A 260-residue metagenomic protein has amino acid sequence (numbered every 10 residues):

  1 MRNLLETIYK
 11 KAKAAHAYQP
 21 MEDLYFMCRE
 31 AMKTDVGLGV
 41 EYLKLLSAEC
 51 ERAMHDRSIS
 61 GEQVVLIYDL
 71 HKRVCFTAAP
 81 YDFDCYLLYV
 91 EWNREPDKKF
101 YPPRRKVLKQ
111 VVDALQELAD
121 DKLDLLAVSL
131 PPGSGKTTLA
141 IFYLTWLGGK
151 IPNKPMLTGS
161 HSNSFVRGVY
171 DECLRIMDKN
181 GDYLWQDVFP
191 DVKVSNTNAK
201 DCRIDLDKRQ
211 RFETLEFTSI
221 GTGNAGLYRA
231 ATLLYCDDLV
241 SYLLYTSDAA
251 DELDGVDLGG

Functional and structural regions predicted by a protein language model:
M1-L123: N-terminal accessory segments
V128: Hydrophobic anchor at the beta1->P-loop junction of P-loop NTPases
G133: Walker A (P-loop) phosphate-binding loop of P-loop NTPases
T137-T145: Motif I (Walker A/P-loop) of helicase-class P-loop NTPases
K150-H161: Conserved SF1/SF2 helicase motif Ia
G159-G221: Conserved nucleotide-state-sensing and coupling region of NTP-binding domains
L206-L243: Phosphate-binding/switch loop-helix module in NTP-utilizing enzymes
Y245-E252: Conserved small/polar residues in nucleotide/adenosyl-binding loops
